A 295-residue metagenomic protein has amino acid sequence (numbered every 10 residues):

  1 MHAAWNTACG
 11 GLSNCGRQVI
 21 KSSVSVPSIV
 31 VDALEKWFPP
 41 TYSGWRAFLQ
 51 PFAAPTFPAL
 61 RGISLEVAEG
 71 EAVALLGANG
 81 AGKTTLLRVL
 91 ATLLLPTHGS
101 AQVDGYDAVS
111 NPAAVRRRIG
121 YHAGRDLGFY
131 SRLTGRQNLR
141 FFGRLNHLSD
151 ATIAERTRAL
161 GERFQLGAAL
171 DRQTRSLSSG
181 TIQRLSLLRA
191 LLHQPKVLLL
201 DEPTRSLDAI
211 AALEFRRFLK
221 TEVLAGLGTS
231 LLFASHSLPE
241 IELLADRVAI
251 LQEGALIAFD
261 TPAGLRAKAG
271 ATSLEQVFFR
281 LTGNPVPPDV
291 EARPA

Functional and structural regions predicted by a protein language model:
R140, R144, A151-A169: Conserved ABC ATPase "signature" region
Q173-L177: Conserved ABC ATPase signature
Q194: Conserved catalytic motifs of ABC-family nucleotide-binding domains
L198-E202: Catalytic Walker B motif of ABC-type/P-loop ATPase nucleotide-binding domains
A212-L227: Helical segment within the ABC ATPase nucleotide-binding domain
F259-D260: ABC ATPase "signature
